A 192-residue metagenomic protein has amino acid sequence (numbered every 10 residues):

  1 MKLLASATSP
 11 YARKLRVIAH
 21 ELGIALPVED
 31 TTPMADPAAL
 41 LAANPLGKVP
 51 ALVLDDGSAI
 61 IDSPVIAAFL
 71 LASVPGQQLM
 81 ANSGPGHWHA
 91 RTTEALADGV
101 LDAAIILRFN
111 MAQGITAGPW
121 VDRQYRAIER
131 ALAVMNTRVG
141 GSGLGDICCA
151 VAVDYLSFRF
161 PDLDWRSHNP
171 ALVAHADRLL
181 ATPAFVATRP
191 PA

Functional and structural regions predicted by a protein language model:
M1-P119: GST-like domain detector, emphasizing the conserved glutathione-binding G-site in the N-terminal thioredoxin-like
P37, P191-A192: Short, solvent-exposed loop/turn elements at beta->coil junctions and helix N-caps that rim active or binding pockets
D55, A150, P191: Conserved residues at the C-terminal ends of beta-strands
A67, L71, R91-E94, L132 (+2 more regions): Non-transmembrane alpha-helical segments in soluble domains of secreted/periplasmic/extracellular proteins
P75, D102, G140, A184-F185: Generic structural signal for secondary-structure transition and capping sites
Q77-N82, I106, W165-R166, V186-P191: Short, hydrophobic secondary-structure boundary micro-motifs
A97-D177: GST-like fold's C-terminal all-alpha helical module
